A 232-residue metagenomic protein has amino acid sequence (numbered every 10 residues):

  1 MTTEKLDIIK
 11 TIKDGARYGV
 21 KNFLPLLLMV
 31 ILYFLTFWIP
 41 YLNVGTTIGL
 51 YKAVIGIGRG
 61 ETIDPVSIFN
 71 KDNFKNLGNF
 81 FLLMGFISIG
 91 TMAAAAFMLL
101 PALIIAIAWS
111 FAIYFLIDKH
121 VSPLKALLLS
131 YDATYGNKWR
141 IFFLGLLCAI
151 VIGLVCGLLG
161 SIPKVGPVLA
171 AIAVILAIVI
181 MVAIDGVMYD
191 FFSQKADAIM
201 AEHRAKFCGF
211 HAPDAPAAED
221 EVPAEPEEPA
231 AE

Functional and structural regions predicted by a protein language model:
M1-D14, I63-V66, S193-E232: Low-complexity, intrinsically disordered extramembrane tails and loops of integral membrane proteins
T2-L35, V66-A93, I105-C156, H203-F207: Interfacial aromatic "cap" segments that immediately flank transmembrane helices in multipass membrane proteins
Y33-T62, T91-L128, P163-I199: Selective recognition of hydrophobic, aromatic-rich stretches within alpha-helical transmembrane segments of polytopic
L35, A96, L158, A218-A224: Residue-level detector of alpha-helical hydrophobic segments embedded in or interacting with membranes
